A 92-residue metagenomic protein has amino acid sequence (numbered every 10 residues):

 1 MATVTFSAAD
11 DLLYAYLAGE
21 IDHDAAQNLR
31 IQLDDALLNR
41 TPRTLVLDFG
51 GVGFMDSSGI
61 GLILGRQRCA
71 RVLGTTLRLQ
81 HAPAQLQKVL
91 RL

Functional and structural regions predicted by a protein language model:
M1-Y16: Short beta-strand/loop segment at the start of cytosolic alpha/beta domains
E20-L92: Amphipathic alpha-helical interaction surfaces in cytosolic regulatory modules
